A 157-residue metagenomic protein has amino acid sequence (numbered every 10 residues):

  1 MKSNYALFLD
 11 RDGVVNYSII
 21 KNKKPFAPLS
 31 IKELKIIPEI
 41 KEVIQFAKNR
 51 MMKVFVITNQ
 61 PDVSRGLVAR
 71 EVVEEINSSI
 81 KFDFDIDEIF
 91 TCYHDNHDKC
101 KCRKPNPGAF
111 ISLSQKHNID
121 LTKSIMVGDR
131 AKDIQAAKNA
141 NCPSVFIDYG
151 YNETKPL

Functional and structural regions predicted by a protein language model:
K2, V14, K48-V54, P143: Short, conserved structural micro-motifs that define repeat-unit consensus positions and nucleotide-binding loops
K2-I20, T58: Asp-based phosphoryl-transfer active-site loop
K2-Y5, E71, S78-E88, H97-M126 (+1 more regions): Asp-based, Mg2+/Mn2+-dependent phosphohydrolase catalytic module
V15-N16, D62-R65, H97-D98, D133-I134: Short, active-site-adjacent cap segments at secondary-structure transitions
N16-P25, V54-F55, D87-N96: Short, basic/glycine-rich phosphate-binding loops at helix/coil junctions that contact nucleotide phosphates
K24-V56, V63-E75, C102-I111: Short, acidic loop-to-helix structural element flanking the phosphoryl-transfer center in phosphate-processing enzymes
F55-N59, M126-V127: Acidic beta-strand-to-loop metal/phosphate-binding motif
N59-Q60, Y93, D148-Y151: Short secondary-structure boundary segments
